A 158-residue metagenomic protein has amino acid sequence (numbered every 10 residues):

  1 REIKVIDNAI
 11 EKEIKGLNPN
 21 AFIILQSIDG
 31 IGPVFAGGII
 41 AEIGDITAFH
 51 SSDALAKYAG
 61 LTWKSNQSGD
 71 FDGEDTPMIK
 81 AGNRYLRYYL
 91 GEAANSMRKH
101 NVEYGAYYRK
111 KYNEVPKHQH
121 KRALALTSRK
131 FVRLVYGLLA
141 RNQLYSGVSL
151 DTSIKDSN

Functional and structural regions predicted by a protein language model:
R1-N158: A detector of single, family-specific signature residues that are central to catalytic or substrate-handling motifs
